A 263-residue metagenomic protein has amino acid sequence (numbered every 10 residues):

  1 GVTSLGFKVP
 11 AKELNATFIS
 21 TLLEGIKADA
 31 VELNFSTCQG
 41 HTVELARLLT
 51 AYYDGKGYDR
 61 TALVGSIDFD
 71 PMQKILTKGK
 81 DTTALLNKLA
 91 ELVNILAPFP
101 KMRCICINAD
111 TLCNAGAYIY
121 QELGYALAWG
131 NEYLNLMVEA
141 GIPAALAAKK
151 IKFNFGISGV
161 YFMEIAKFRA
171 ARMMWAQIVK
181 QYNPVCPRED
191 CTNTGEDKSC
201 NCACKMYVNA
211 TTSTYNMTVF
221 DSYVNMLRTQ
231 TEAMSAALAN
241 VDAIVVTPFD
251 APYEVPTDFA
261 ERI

Functional and structural regions predicted by a protein language model:
V2-V160, E164, E189-D197, C202 (+4 more regions): Catalytic alpha/beta active-site cores
L45, A126-W129, M226-A233, I263: Catalytic-loop motifs flanking and including active-site residues across diverse enzymes
A117-L123, S158-A170, S213-M226, E254-I263: Short glycine/threonine-rich loop-to-helix capping motif typified by GTGT followed within a few residues by an Asp-Pro
A128-N131, R169, M173-A176, E261: Generic structural signal for well-ordered, non-transmembrane alpha-helical segments in soluble/cytosolic regions
V138-G141, V179, N183: Structural motif corresponding to the C-terminal cap of alpha-helices
F168-R172, M234-A237: Alpha-helical transition-metal enzyme core signature, strongest for iron centers
Q177-Y182, D190, G195-K198, Y207-M217 (+1 more regions): Structured mid-domain segments that build the active-site/substrate or prosthetic-cofactor binding neighborhood
